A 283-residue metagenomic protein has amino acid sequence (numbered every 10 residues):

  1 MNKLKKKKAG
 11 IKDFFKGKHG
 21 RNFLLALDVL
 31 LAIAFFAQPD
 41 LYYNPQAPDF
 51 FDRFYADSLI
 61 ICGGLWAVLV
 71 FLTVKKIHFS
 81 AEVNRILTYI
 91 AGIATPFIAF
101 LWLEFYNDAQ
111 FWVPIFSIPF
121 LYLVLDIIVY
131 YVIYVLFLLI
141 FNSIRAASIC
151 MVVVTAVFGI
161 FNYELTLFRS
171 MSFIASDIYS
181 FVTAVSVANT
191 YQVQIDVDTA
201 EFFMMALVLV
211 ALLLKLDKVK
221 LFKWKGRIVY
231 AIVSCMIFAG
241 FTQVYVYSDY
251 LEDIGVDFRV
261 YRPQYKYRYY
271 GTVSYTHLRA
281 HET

Functional and structural regions predicted by a protein language model:
N2-F15: N-terminal Lys/Arg-rich, disordered targeting/topogenic segments
K12-P263: Transmembrane and membrane-interface helices of multi-pass, inner-membrane envelope-modifying transferases
V193, R268-S274: Glycine-centered helix-coil hinge/cap
T276-T283: Conserved small/polar residues in nucleotide/adenosyl-binding loops
